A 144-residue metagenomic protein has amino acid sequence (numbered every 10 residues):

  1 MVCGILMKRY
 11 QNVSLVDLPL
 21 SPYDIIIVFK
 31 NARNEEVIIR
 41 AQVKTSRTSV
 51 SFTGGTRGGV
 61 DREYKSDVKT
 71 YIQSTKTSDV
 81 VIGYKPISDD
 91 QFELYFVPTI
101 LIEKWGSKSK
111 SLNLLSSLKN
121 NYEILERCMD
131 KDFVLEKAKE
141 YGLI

Functional and structural regions predicted by a protein language model:
M1-S21, I27-I144: Mixed-charge (Asp/Glu-Lys/Arg
